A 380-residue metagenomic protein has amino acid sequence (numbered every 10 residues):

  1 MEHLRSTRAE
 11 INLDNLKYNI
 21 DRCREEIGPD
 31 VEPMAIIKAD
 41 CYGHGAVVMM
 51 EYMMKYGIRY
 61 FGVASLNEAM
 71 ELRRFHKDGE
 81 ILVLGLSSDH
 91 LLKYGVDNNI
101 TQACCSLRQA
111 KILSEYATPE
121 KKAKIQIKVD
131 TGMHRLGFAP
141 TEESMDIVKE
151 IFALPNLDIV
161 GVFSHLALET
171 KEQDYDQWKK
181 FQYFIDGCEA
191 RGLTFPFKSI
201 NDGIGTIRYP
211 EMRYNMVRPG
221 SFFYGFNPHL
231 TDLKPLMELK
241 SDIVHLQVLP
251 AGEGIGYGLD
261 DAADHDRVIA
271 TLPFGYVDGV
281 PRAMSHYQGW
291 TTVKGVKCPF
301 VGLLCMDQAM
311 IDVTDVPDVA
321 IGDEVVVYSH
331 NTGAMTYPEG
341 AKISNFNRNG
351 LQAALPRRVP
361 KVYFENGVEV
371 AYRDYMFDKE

Functional and structural regions predicted by a protein language model:
M1-T101, D158, G367-V370, Y375-E380: A charged N-terminal "starter" segment
L4-R5, A39-Y52, N98, A110-K111 (+4 more regions): Active-site loop/helix belt of alpha/beta enzymes
L16, L72, V162, I243 (+1 more regions): Residue-level signal for inorganic ion chemistry
D30, T194-F197, M335-K342: Flexible, glycine/charged-enriched surface loops at secondary-structure junctions
G62, L82, A103-C104, F163 (+2 more regions): Conserved beta-strand positions in the central sheet of alpha/beta enzyme cores
L66-N67, L86-D89, S106-A110, G203-G205: Short beta->alpha connector loops
V83, I159, I243, F300-V301: A structural signal for short, hydrophobic beta-strand segments that form beta-sheets in beta-rich/all-beta domains
V248, E253-E380: C-terminal accessory subdomain/extension
